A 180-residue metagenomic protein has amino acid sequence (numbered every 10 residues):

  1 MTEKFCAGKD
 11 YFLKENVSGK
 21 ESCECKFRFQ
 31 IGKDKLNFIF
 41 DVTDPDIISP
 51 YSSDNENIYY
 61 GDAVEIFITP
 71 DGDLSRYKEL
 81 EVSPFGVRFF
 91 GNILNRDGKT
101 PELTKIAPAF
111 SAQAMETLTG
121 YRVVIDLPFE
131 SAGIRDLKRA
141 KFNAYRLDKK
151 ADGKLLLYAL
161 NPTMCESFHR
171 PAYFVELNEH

Functional and structural regions predicted by a protein language model:
M1-H180: Structural preference for beta-rich elements and adjacent junctions enriched in aromatics
